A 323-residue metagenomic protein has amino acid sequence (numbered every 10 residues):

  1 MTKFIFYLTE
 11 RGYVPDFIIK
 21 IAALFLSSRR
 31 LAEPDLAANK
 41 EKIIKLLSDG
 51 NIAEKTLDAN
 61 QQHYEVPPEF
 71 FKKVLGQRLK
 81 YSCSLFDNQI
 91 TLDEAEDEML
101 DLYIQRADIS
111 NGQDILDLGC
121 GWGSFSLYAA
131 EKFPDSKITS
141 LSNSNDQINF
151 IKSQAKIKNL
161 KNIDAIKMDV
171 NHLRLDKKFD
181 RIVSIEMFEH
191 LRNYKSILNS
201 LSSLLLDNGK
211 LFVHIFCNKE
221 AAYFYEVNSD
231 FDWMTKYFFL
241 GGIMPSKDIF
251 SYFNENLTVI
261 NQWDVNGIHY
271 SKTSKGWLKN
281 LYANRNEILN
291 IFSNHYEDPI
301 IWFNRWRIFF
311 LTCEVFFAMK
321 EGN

Functional and structural regions predicted by a protein language model:
R30-R106: Conserved Class I S-adenosyl-L-methionine-dependent methyltransferase catalytic core
G112-G121: Conserved class I S-adenosyl-L-methionine
W122-P134: Conserved SAM-binding loop of SAM-dependent methyltransferases across substrates and taxa, primarily the Class I
K137-S142: Conserved SAM-binding motif I beta-strand of class I
I157-N171: Conserved SAM-binding strand-loop segment of SAM-dependent methyltransferases
N171-I182: A short acidic, Gly/Pro-enriched loop at the edge of an enzyme's catalytic core that lines a small-molecule cofactor
K195-K210: A short glycine-rich, Lys/Arg-flanked "PGG" loop and its adjoining helix->strand segment in the class I
C217, F224-G322: Substrate-binding/catalytic lobe of Class I Rossmann-like enzymes that use SAM or dcSAM, i.e., the mid-to-C-terminal
